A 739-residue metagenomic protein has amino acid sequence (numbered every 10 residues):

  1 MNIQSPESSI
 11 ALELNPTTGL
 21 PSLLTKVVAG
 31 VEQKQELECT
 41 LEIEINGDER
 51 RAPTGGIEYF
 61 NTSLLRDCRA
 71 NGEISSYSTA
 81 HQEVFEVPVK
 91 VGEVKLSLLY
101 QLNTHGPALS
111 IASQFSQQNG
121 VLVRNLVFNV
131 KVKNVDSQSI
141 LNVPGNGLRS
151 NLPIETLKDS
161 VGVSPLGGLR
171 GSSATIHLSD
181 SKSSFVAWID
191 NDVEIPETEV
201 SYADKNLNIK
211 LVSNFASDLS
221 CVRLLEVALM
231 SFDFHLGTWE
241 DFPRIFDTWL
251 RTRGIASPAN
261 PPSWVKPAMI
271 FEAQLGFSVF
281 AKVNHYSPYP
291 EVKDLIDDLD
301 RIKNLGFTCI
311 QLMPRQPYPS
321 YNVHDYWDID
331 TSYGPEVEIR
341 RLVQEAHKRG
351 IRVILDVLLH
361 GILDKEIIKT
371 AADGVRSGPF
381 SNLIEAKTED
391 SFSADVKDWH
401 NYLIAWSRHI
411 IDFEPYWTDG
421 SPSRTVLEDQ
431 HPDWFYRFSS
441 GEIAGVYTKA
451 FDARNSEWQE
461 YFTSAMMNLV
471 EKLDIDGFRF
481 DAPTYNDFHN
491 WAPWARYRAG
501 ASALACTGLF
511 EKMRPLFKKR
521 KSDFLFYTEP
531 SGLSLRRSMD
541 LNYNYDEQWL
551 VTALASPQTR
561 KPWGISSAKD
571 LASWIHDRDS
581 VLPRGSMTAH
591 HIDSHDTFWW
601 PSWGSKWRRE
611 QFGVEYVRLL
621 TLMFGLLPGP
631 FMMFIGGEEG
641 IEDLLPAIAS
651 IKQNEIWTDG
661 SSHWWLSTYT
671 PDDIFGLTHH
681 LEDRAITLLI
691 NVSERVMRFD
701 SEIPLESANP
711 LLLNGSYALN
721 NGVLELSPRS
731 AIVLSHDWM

Functional and structural regions predicted by a protein language model:
M1-P88: Acidic-aromatic substrate-binding/catalytic surfaces of carbohydrate-active enzymes
Q4, K90, R170-P258: Beta-strand-rich recognition/accessory modules
Q35-I45, R50-P53, I74-E86, K90 (+1 more regions): Polysaccharide-binding surfaces and accessory modules of carbohydrate-active proteins
S257-W264, Q274-P290, R301, L305 (+2 more regions): Substrate-binding/active-site clefts of carbohydrate-active enzymes
G276, T484-D487, S586-I648: Aromatic/acidic polysaccharide-binding cleft in carbohydrate-active enzymes
L363, K369-D373, L525-G564: Substrate-binding cleft/loops of secretory-pathway carbohydrate-active enzymes
Y527, H576, F634-I686, V692: Glycan-recognition and catalytic regions of carbohydrate-active enzymes
N720-M739: C-terminal beta-strand-rich structural cap/linker in extracellular carbohydrate-active enzymes
